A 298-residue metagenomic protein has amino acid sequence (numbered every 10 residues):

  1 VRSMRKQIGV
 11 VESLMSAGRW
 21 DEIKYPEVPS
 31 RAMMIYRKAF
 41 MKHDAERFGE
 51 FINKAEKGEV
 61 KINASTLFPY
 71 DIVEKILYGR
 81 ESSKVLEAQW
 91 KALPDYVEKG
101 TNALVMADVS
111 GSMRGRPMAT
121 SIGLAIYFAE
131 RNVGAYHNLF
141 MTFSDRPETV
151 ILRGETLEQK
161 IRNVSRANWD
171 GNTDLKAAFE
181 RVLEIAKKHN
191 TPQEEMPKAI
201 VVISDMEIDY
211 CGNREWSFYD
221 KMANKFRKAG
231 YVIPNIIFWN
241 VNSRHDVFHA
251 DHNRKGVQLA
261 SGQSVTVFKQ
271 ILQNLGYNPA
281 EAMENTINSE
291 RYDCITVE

Functional and structural regions predicted by a protein language model:
V1-T120, E130-E298: Long lumenal/extracellular ectodomains of secretory and single-pass membrane proteins
